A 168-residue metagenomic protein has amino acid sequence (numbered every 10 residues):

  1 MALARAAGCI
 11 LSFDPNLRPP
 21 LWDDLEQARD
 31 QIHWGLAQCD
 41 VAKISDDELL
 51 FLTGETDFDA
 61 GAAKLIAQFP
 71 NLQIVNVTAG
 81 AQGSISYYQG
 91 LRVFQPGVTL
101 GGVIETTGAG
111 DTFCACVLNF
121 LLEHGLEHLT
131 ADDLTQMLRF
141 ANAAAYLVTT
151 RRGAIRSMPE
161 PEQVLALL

Functional and structural regions predicted by a protein language model:
M1-A63, Q82: Conserved beta-alpha-beta core of the PfkB/ribokinase-like small-molecule kinase fold
A2-L3, E55-L168: Conserved phosphate-binding/catalytic region of the ribokinase-like
